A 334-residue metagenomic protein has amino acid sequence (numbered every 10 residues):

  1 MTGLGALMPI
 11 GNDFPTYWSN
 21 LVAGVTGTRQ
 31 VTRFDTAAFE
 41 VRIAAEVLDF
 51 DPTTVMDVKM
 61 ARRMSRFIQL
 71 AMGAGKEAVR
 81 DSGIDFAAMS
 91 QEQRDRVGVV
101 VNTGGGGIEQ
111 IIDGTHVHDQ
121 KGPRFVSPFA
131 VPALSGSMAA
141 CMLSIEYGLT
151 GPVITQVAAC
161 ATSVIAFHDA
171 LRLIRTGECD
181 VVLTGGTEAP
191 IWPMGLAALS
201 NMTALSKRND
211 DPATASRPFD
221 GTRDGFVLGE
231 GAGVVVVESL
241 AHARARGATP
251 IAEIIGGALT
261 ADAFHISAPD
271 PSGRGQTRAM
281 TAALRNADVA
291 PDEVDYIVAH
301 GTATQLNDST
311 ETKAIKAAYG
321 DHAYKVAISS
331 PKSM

Functional and structural regions predicted by a protein language model:
M1, T16-W18, V22-A158, T187-L196 (+1 more regions): Conserved beta-ketoacyl condensing-enzyme motif
M1-T2, R29, D210-A287, D295-Y296: Condensing-enzyme catalytic core mediating Claisen C-C bond formation in acyl metabolism
T2-G5, V100-T103, V157, V182-E188 (+3 more regions): Short beta-strand segments
I10, V235-S239, R285, N307 (+1 more regions): Short beta-strand-to-turn element immediately C-terminal to the catalytic PLP-Schiff-base lysine in fold type I
D81-V100, D113-P128, I145-V153, R175-V182 (+4 more regions): Structural signature of cysteine-dependent C-C bond-forming condensing enzymes
A166: Active-site histidine-anchored catalytic micro-motif
E178-D224, G257-P271, A299-S309, K325-M334: Acyl-CoA/ACP chain-elongation machinery
